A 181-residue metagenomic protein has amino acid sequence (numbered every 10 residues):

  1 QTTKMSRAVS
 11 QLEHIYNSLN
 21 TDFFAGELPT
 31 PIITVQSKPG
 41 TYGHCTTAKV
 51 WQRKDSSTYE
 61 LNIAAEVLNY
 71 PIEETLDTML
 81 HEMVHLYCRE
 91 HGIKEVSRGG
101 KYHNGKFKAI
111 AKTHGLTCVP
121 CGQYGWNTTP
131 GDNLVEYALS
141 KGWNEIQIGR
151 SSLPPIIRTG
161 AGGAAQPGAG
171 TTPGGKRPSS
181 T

Functional and structural regions predicted by a protein language model:
T2-L61, A65-Y70, I93-T181: Metalloprotease/metallohydrolase-associated module, dominated by Zn2+-dependent proteases
P71-I72, L76: Secondary-structure capping and boundary motifs in well-ordered enzyme cores
D77-E90: Active-site recognition of the HExxH zinc-binding catalytic motif
